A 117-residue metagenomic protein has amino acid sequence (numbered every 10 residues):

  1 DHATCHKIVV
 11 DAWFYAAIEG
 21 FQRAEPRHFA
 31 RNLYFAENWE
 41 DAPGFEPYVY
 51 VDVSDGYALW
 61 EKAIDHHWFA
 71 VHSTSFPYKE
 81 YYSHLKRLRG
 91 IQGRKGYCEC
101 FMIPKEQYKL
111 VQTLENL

Functional and structural regions predicted by a protein language model:
D1-L117: Metal-dependent de-N-acetylase/amidase catalytic core
